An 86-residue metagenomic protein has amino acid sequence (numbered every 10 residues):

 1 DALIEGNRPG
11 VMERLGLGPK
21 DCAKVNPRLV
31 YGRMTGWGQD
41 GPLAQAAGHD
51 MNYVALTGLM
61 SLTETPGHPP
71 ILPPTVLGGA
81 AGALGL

Functional and structural regions predicted by a protein language model:
D1-E13: Rossmann-like NAD(P)-binding element
L15-L86: Active-site-adjacent "lid/gating" segments in soluble enzymes
